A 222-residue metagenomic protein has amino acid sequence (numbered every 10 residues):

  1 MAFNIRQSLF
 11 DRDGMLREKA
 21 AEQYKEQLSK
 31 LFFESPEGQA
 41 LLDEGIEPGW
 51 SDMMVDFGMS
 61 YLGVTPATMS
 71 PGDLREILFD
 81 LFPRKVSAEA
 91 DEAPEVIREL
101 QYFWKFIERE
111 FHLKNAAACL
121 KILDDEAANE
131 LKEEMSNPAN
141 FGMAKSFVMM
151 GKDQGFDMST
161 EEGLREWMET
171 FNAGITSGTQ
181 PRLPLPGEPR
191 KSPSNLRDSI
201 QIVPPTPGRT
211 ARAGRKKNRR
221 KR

Functional and structural regions predicted by a protein language model:
M1-K30, R212: Basic/polar, acidic-poor N-terminal "presequence/leader" segments that form or can form short amphipathic helices
R6-F10, G14, S29-E95, Y102-S136: N-terminal core-binding DNA-recognition domain of tyrosine recombinases/integrases
R17-M54, P66-E76, A144-L183: Non-transmembrane, interaction-prone segments in cytosolic or luminal domains
E26, S87-R98, Y102-R222: Basic, alpha-helical nucleic-acid-binding regions used in initiation and control of genome expression
